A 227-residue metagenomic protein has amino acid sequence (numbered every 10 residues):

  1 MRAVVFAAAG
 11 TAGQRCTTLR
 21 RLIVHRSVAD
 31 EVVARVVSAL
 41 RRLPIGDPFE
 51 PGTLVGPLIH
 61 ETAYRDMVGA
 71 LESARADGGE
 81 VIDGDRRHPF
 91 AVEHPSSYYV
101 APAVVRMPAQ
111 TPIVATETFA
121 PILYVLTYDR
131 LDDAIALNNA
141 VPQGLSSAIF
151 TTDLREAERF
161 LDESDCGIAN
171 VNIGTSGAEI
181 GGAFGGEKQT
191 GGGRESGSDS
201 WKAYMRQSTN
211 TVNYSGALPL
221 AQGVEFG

Functional and structural regions predicted by a protein language model:
M1-A109, V171, P219-L220, F226-G227: ALDH superfamily catalytic-core signature
P44, V92-P95, Y99-G227: Conserved C-terminal structural/oligomerization subdomain of aldehyde/semialdehyde dehydrogenase
